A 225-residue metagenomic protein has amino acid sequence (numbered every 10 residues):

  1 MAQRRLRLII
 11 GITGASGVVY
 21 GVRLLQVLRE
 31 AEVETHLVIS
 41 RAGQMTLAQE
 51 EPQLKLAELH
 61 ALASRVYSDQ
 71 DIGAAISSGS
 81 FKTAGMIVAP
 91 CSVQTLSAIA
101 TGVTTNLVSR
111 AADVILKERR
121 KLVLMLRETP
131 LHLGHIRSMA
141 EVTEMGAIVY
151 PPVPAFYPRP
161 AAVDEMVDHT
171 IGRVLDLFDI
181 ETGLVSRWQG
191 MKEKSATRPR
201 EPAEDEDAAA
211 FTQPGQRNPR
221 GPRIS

Functional and structural regions predicted by a protein language model:
M1-V123, T129-S225: A cross-family phosphate/adenosyl-ligand binding-site feature
